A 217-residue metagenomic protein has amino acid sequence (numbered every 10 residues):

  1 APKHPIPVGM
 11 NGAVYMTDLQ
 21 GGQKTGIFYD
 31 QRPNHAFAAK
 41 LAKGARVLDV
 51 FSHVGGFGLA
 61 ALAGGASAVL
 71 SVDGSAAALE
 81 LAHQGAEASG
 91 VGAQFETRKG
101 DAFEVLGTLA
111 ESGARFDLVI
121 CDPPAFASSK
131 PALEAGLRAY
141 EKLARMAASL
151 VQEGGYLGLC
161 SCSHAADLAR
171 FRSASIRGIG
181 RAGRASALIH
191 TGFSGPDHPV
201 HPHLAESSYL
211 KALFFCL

Functional and structural regions predicted by a protein language model:
A1-I27: Non-catalytic substrate-recognition/targeting regions of SAM-dependent transferases
G44-H53: Conserved class I S-adenosyl-L-methionine
V54-S67: Conserved SAM-binding loop of SAM-dependent methyltransferases across substrates and taxa, primarily the Class I
A68-D73: Conserved SAM-binding motif I beta-strand of class I
A77-L118: S-adenosyl-L-methionine
V91, V151-E153: Helix-to-beta-strand junctions that scaffold the AdoMet/dcAdoMet cofactor pocket in Class I SAM-dependent enzymes
F116-M146: Mobile active-site "lid"/loop adjacent to the S-adenosyl-L-methionine
K142, Y156-L217: C-terminal catalytic and target-recognition region of SAM-dependent MTase-like enzymes, primarily methyltransferases
